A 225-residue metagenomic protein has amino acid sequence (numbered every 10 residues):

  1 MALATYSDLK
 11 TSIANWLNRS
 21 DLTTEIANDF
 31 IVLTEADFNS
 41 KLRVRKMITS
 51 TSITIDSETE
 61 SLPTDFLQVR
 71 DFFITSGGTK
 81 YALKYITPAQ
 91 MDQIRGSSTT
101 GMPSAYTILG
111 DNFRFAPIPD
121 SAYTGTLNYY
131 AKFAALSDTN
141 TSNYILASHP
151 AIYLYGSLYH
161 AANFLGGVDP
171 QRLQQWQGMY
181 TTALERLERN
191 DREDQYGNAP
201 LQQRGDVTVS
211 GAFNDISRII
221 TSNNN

Functional and structural regions predicted by a protein language model:
M1-N225: Glycine-enriched, solvent-exposed interface loops adjoining structured elements
